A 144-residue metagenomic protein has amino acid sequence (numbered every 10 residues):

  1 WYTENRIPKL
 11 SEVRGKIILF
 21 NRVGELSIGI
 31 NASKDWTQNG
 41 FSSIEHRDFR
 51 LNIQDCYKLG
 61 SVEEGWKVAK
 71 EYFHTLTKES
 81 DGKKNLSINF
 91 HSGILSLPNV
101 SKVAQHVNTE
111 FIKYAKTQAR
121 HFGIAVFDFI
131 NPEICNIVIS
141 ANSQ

Functional and structural regions predicted by a protein language model:
W1-Q144: Catalytic cores of phosphodiester-bond hydrolases, prominently lipid phosphodiesterases
